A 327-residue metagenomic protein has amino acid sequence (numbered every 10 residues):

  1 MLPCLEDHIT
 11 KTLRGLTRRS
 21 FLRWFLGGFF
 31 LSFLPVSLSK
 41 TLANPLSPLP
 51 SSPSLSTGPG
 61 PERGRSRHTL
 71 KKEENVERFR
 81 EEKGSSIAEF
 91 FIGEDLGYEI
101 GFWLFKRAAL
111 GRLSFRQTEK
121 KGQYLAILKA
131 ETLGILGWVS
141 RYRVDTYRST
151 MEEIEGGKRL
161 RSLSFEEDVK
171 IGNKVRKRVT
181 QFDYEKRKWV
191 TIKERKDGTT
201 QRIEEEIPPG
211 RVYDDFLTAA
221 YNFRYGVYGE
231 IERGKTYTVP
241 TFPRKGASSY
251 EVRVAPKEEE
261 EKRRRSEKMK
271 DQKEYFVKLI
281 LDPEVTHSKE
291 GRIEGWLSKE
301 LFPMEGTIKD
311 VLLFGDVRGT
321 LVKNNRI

Functional and structural regions predicted by a protein language model:
M1-V36, K40-L42: N-terminal secretory signal peptides
L2, G134, D214-D215: Intrinsic-disorder/low-complexity, polar/charged segments
L5-E6, P61, Y213-D214: Intrinsic disorder/low-complexity signal
D7-T10, G15, S39, L55 (+3 more regions): A detector of low-complexity, intrinsically disordered, Ser/Thr/Gly/Pro/Ala-rich segments
L46-Y184, Y228-I327: Acidic, serine/threonine-rich low-complexity disordered tracts
K170-E230: A charged, solvent-exposed segment within the mature domains of Sec-exported extracytoplasmic proteins
